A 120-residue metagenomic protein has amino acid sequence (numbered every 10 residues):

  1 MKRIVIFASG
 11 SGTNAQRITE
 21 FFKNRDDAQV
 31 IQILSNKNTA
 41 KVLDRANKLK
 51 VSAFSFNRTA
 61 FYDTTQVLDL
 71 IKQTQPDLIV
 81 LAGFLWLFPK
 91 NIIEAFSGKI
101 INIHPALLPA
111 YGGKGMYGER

Functional and structural regions predicted by a protein language model:
M1-R120: One-carbon transfer enzymes
